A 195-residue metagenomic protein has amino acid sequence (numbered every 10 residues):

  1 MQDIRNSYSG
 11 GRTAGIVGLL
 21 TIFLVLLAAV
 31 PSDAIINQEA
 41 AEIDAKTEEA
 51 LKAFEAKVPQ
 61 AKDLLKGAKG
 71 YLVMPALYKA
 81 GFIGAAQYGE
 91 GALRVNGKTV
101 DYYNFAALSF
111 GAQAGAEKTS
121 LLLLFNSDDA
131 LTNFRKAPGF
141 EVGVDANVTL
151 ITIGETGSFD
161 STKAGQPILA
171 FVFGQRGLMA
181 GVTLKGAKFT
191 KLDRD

Functional and structural regions predicted by a protein language model:
M1-G11: N-terminal secretory signal peptides that target proteins for export/translocation
G10-G11, G15-G18: Residue-identity detector for glycine
V17-A28: Bacterial N-terminal signal peptides
V30-A34: Sec/Tat signal peptide C-region and signal peptidase I cleavage site
I35-D195: Small-residue-enriched, tightly packed secondary-structure blocks
